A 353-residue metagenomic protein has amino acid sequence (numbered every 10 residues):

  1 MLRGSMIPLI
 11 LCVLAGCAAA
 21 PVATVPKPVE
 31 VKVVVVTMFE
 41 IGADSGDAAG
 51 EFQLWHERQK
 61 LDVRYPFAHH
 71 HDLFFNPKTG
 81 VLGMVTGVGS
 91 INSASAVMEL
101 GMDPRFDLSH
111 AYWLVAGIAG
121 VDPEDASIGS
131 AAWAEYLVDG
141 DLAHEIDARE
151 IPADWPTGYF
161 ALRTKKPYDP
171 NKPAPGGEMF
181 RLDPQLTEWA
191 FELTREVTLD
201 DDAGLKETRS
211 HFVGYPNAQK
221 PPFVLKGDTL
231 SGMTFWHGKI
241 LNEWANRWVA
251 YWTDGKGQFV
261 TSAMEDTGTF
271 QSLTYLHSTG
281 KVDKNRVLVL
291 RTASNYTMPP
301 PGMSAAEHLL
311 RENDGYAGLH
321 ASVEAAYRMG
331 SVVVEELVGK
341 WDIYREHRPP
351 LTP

Functional and structural regions predicted by a protein language model:
M1-L2: N-terminal secretory signal peptides that target proteins for export/translocation
S5-G16: Bacterial N-terminal signal peptides
A19-P353: Accessory terminal and edge-of-domain segments that mediate assembly/interaction and cofactor placement around
